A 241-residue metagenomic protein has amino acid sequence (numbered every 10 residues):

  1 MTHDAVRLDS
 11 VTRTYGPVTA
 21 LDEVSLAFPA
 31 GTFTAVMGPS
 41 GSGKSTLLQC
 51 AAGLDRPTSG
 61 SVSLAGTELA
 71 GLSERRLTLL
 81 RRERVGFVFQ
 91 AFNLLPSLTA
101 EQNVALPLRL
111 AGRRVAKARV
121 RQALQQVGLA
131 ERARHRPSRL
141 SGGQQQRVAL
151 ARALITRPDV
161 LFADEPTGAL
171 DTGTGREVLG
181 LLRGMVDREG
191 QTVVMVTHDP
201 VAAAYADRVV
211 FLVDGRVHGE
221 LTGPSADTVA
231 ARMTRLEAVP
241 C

Functional and structural regions predicted by a protein language model:
M37-P39: The feature captures the beta-strand-to-loop junction immediately N-terminal to the Walker
G60-E68: Conserved ABC transporter NBD signature motif
L69-G86, D227-A231: ABC ATPase NBD coupling module
L98-L106: Short coil-to-helix segment of the ABC ATPase nucleotide-binding domain corresponding to the Q-loop/switch region
R136-Q146: Conserved ABC ATPase signature
R157: Conserved catalytic motifs of ABC-family nucleotide-binding domains
L161-D164: Catalytic Walker B motif of ABC-type/P-loop ATPase nucleotide-binding domains
